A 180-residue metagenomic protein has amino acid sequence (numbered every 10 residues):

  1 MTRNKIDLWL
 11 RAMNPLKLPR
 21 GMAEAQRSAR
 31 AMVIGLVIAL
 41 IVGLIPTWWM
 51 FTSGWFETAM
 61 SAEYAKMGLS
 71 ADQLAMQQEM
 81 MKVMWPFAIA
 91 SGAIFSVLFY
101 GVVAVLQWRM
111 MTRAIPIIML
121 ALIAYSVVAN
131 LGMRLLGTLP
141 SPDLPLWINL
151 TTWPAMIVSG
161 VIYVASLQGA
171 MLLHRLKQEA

Functional and structural regions predicted by a protein language model:
M1-A59, L167, M171-E179: Cytosolic juxtamembrane helix and N-cap/initiation of the first transmembrane helix
K17-R30, M76-M84, L106, M110-A114 (+2 more regions): Juxtamembrane loop-transmembrane helix junctions in multi-pass integral membrane proteins, especially the extracellular
A29, V33-L40, A93, V97 (+2 more regions): Residues within membrane-spanning alpha-helices of integral membrane proteins, especially the hydrophobic core/packing
V42-I45, L122-G132: Aromatic-anchored segments of alpha-helical transmembrane domains
T58-P86, A129-P154: Interfacial non-cytosolic loop connecting adjacent transmembrane helices
V83-G101: Generic alpha-helical transmembrane segments
V97-V127: Loop-to-transmembrane helix junctions at the membrane interface
L144-A180: Terminal transmembrane helical module of multi-pass membrane proteins
